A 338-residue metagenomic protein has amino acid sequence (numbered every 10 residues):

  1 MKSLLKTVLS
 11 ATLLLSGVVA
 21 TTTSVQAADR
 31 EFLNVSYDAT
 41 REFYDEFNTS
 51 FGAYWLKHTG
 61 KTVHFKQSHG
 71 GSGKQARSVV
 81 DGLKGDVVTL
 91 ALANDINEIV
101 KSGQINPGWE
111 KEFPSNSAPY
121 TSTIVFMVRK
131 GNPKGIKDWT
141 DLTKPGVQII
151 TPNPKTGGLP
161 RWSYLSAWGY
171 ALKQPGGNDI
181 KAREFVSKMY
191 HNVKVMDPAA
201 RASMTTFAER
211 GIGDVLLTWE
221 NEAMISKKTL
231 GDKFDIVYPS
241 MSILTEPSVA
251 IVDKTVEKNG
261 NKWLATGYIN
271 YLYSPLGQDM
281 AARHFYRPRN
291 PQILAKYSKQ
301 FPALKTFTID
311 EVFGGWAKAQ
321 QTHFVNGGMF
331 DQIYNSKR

Functional and structural regions predicted by a protein language model:
M1-A11, T21: Bacterial N-terminal signal peptides that target proteins for export
L15-V25: C-terminal segment of classical bacterial N-terminal signal peptides
A27-S102, E112-F113, W219: Early extracytoplasmic/lumenal segment of secretory-pathway proteins
A39-E42, S72-Q75, N94-N97, G131-K134 (+5 more regions): Solvent-exposed loop/turn segments at secondary-structure junctions within structured extracellular/periplasmic domains
G82-T89, G146-Q148, E209-V215: Alpha-to-beta junction loops
V100-K173: A conserved helix-loop-strand patch within extracytoplasmic ligand-binding domains of the periplasmic binding
Q174-S240: Ligand-binding pocket segment of bilobal, Venus flytrap-like solute-binding proteins
V256-R338: Extracellular/periplasmic juxtamembrane helices and adjacent flexible linkers that interface with membrane partners
